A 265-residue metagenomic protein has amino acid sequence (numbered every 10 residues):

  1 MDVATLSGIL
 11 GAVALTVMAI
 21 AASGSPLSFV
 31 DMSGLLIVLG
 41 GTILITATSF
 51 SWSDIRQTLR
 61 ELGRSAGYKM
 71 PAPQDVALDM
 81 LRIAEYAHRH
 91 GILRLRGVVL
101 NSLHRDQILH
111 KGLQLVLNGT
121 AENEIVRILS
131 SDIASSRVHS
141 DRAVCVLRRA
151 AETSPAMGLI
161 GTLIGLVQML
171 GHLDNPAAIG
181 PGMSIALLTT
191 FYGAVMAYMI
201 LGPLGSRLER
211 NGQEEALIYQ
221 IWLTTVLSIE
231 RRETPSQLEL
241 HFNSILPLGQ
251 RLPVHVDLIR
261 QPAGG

Functional and structural regions predicted by a protein language model:
M1, P155-M157, R231: Noncatalytic linker/hinge segments flanking ATPase motor cores
M1-S7: Membrane-entry signal-anchor segments at the cytosolic-membrane interface, especially the N-terminal signal anchor
A4, L15-A143, E215-G265: Large intracellular
S7, A14-P26, D132-N211: Helix-termination/interfacial motifs at the ends of transmembrane alpha-helices
